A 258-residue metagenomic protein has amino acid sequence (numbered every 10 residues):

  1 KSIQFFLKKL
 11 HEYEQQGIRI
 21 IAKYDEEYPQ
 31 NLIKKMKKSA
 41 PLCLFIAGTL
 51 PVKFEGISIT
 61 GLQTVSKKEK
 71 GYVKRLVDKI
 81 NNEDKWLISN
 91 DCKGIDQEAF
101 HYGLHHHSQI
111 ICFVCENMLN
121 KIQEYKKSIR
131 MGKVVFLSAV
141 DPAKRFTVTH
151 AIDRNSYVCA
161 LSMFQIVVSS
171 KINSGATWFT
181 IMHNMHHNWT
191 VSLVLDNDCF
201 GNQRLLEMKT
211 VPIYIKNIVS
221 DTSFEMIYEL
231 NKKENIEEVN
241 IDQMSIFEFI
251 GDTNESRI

Functional and structural regions predicted by a protein language model:
K1-Y24: Short, small/acidic-rich helices and loops at N termini and domain boundaries of DNA replication/processing enzymes
K23-I258: Glycine-biased, small-residue-rich flexible motifs in mid-sequence functional cores and linkers
